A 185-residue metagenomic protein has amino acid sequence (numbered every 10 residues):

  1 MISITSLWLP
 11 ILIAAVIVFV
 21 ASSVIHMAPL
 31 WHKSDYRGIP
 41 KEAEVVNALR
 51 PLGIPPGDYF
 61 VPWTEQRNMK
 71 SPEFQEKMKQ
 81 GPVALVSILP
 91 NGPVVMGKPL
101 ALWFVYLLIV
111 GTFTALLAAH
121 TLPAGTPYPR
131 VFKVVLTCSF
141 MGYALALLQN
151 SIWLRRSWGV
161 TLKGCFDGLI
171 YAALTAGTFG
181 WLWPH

Functional and structural regions predicted by a protein language model:
M1-H185: Juxtamembrane/disordered regions of integral membrane proteins
